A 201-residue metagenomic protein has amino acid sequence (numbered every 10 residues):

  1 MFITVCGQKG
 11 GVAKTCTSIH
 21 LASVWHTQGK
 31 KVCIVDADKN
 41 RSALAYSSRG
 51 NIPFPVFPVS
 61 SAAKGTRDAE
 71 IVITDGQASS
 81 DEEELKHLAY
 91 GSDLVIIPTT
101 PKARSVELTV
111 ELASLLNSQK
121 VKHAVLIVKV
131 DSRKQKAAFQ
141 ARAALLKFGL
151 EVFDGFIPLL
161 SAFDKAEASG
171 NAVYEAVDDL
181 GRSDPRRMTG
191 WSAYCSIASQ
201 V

Functional and structural regions predicted by a protein language model:
M1-Q28: Walker A (P-loop) phosphate-binding motif
Q28-A43: Short beta-strand-centered segment that lines the nucleotide-binding/catalytic pocket of NTP-utilizing
D38, G65-L85, T100: Switch II (G3) loop of P-loop NTPases
N40-P55: P-loop NTPase switch/communication element
G91-V110, D131-K134: Conserved Switch II/interswitch segment of TRAFAC-class P-loop GTPases
V106-S132: Conserved C-terminal guanine-recognition region of P-loop GTPase G domains, centered on the G4
A141-Y174: Beta-strand-loop-alpha "switch" segments that mediate conformational coupling across diverse proteins
E167-W191: C-terminal boundary of histidine-terminating zinc-finger modules
